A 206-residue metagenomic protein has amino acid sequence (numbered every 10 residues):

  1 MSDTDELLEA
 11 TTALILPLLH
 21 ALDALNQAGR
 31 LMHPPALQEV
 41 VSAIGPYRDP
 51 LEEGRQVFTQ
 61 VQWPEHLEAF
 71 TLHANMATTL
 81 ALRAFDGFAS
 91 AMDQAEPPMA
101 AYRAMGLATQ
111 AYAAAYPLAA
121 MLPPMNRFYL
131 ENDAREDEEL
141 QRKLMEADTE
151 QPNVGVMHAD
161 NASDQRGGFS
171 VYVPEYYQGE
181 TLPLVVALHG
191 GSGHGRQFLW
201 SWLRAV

Functional and structural regions predicted by a protein language model:
M1-E53, Q60, H66-L182: A domain-start/cap signature at the N-terminus of enzymes
Y176-V206: Short substrate-entry loop that stabilizes the transition state in hydrolases
